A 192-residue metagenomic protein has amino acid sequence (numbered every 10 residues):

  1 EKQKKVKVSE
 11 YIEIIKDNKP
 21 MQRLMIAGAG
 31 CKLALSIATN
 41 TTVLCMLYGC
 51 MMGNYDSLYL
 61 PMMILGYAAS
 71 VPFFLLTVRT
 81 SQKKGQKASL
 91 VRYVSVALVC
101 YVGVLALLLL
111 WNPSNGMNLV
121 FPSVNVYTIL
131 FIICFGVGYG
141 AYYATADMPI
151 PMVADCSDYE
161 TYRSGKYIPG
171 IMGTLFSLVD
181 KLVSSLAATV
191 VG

Functional and structural regions predicted by a protein language model:
E1-G192: Membrane-embedded alpha-helical bundles of multi-pass transporters/translocases, especially carrier/permease families
